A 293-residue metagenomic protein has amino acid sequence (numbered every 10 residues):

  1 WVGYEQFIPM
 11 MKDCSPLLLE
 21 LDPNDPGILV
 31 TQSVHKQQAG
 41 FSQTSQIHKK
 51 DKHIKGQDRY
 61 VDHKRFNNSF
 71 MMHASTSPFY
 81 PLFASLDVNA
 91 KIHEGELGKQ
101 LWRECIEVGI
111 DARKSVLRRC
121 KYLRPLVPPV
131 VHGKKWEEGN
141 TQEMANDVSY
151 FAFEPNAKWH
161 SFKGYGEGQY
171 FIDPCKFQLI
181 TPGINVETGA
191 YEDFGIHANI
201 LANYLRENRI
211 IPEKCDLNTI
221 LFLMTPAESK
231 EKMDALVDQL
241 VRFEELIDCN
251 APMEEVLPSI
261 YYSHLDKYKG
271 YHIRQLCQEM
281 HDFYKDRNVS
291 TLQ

Functional and structural regions predicted by a protein language model:
W1-L117: Conserved PLP-enzyme active-site core in the AAT-like
L21, E96-Q293: Non-catalytic terminal extensions of PLP-dependent enzymes
